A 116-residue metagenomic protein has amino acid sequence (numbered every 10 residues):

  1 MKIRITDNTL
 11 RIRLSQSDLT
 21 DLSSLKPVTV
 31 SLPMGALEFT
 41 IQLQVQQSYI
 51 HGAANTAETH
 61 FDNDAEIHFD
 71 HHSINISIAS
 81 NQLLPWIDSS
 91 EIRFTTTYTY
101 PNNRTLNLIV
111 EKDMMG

Functional and structural regions predicted by a protein language model:
I3-I5, L10-L14, I74-I78: Short, structured motif recognition centered on aromatic/hydrophobic residues
L10, K26-V28, G35-I41, N63 (+2 more regions): A generic structural signal for short beta-strands and their flanking turns/coil linkers
R13, L43-V45, T59, I67 (+1 more regions): A hydrophobic alpha-helical transmembrane-helix feature that marks the membrane cores and membrane-interface segments
S15-A36, P85-T99: Extended intrinsically disordered, low-complexity coil regions enriched in Ser, Thr, Gly, Ala and often Pro
D18, V45-Q47, S80-Q82, K112-M114: Beta-strand elements of well-folded, non-transmembrane domains
V28-G52, T56: A low-complexity, Ser/Thr/Gly/Pro-enriched, surface-exposed linker/loop concept that marks segments flanking
H51-T97: Mid-chain, well-packed structural core segment of small domains
S90-G116: C-terminal charged interaction modules
